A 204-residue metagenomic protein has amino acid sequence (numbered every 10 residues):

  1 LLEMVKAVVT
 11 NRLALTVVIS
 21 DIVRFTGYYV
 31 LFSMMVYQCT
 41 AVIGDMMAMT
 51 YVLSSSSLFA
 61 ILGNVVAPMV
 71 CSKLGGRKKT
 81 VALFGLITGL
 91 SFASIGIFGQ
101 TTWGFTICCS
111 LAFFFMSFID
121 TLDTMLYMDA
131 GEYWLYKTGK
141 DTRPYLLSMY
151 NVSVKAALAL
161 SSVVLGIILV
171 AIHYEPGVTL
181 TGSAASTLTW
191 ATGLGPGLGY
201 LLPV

Functional and structural regions predicted by a protein language model:
L1-V204: Membrane-embedded alpha-helical bundles of multi-pass transporters/translocases, especially carrier/permease families
